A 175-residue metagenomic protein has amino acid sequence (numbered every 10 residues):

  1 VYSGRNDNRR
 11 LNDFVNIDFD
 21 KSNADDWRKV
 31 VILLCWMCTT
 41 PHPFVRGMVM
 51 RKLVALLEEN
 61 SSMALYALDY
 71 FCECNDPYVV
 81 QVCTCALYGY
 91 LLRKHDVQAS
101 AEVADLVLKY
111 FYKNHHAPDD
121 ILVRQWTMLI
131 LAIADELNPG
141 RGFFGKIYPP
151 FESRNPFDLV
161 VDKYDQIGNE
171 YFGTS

Functional and structural regions predicted by a protein language model:
V1-D26, K94-S175: Long internal repeat-built scaffold domains in very large eukaryotic proteins
F19, L34-C35, M50-V54, D69: Amphipathic alpha-helical repeat scaffolds
N23-R28, T40, E58: Short helix-capping and inter-helix turn/linker motifs at the boundaries of alpha-helical repeat units
R28-W36, M63-Y70, D105-K113: Alpha-helical solenoid scaffolds in eukaryotic proteins
V31, G47, V80-T84, I121 (+1 more regions): Alpha-solenoid HEAT/ARM repeat scaffold
P41-F44, N75-V80, H116-D120: Short inter-helical turns and helix N-cap capping residues of alpha-solenoid HEAT/ARM repeat scaffolds
L53, L87-Y90, T127, L131: Hydrophobic core/packing positions within alpha-helical solenoid repeats
L56-A99: Long amphipathic alpha-helical scaffold regions
